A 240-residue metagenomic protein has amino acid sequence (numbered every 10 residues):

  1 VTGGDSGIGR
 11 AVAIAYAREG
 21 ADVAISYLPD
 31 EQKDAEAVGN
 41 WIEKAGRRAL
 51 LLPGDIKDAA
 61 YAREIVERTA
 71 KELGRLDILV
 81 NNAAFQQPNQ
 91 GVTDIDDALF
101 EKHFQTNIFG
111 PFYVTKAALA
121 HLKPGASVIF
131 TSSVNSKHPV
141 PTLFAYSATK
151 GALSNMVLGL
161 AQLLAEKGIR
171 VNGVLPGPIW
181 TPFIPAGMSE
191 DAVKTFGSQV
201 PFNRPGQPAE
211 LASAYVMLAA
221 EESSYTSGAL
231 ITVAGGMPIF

Functional and structural regions predicted by a protein language model:
N89, H138, Y215-V216, S227-F240: Short C-terminal tail/terminal secondary-structure segment of NAD(P)H-dependent dehydrogenase/reductase domains
Q90-V92, D96-E101, F196: Substrate-binding pocket helix/loop in short-chain dehydrogenase/reductase
G91, I95, P139-S147, G159: Active-site loop-to-helix junction immediately N-terminal to the catalytic Tyr of the SDR YXXXK motif in Rossmann-fold
T115, T149: Active-site helix of classical SDR
S133: Residue(s) in the substrate-gating loop at a strand-loop-helix junction that position the organic substrate next
K137, L175-A186: Short, flexible catalytic-loop segment of classical short-chain dehydrogenase/reductase
A165, R170, T226-G228: Short, small/polar-rich loop/turn modules that mediate ligand/substrate recognition or access, typified
